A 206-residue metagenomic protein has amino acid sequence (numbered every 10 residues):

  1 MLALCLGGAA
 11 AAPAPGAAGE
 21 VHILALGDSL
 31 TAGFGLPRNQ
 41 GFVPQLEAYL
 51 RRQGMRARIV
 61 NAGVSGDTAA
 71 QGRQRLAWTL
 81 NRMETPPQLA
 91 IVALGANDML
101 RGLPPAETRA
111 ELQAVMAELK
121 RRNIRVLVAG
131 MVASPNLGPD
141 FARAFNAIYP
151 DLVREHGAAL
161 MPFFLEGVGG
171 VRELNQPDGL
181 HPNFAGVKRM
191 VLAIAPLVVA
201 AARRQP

Functional and structural regions predicted by a protein language model:
M1-G8: Bacterial N-terminal signal peptides
G8-A10, N39, G157, V191: Residue-level detector of alpha-helical hydrophobic segments embedded in or interacting with membranes
A12-D67, R75-P86: Serine-esterase "nucleophile elbow" of acetyl-processing enzymes
Q45, M55, Q71-P206: Alpha-helical cap/lid subdomain in secreted, periplasmic, or secretory-pathway luminal O-acyl-processing enzymes
